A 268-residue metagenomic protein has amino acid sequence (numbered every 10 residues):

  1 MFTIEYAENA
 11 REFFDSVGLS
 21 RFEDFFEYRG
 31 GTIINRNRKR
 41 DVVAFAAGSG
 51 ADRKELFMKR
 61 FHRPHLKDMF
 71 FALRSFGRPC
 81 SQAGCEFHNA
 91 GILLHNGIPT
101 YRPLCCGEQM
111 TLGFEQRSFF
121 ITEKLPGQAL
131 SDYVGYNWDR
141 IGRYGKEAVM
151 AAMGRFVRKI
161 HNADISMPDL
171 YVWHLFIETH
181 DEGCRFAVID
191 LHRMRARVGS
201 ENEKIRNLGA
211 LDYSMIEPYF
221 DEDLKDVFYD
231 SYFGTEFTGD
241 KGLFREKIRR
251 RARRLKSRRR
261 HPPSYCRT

Functional and structural regions predicted by a protein language model:
M1-I33: Juxta-kinase regulatory segment immediately upstream of eukaryotic protein kinase catalytic domains
S20-S131, R158, N162-A163, K247 (+1 more regions): Conserved ATP-binding subdomain of kinase catalytic cores across diverse folds
P126, V172, R193: Short, glycine/acidic-enriched loop or turn micro-motifs at the edges of active sites
L130-R140: AlphaC helix of the protein kinase catalytic domain
N162-V172: Catalytic-loop of the protein kinase fold
H174-V188: Conserved protein kinase catalytic/activation segment
C184-Y265: C-lobe/activation-segment region of protein kinase-like
